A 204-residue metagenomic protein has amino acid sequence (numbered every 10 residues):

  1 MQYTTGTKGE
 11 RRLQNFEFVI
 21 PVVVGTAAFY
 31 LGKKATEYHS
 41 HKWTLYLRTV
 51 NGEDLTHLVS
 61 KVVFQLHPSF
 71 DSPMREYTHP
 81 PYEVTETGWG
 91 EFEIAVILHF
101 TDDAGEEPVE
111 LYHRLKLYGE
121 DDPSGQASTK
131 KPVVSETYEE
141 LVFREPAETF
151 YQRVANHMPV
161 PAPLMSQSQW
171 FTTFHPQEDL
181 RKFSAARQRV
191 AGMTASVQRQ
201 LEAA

Functional and structural regions predicted by a protein language model:
M1-E37: N-terminal leader/pro-regions and domain N-caps
V23-E145: Compact, well-ordered interaction domains used in eukaryotic information-processing assemblies
D122-A204: Intrinsically disordered, low-complexity acidic regions
